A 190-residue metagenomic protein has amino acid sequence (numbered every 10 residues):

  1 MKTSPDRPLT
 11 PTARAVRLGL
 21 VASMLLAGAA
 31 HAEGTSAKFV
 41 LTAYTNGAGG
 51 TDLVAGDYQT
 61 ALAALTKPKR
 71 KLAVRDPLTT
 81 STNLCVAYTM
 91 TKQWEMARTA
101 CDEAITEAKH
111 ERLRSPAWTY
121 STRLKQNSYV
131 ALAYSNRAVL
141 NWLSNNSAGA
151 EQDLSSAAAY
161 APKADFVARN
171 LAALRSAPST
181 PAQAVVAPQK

Functional and structural regions predicted by a protein language model:
G34-T35, K69-P77, E107-N127: Flexible helix-coil transition and linker loops at the boundaries of alpha-helical arrays
V40-K71: Alpha-helical segment of the N-proximal tetratricopeptide repeat
